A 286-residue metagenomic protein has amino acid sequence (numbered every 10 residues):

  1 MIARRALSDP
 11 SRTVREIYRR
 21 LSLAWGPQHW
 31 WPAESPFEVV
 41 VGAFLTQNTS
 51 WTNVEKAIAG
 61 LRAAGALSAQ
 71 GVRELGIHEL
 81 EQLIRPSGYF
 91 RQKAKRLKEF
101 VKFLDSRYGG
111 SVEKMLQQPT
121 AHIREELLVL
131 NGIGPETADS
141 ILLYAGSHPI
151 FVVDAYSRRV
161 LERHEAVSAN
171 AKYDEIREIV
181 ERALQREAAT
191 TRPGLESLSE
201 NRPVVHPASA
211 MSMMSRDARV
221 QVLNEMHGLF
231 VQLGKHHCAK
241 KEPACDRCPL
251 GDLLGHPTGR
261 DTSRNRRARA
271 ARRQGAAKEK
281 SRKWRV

Functional and structural regions predicted by a protein language model:
I2-R267, K283-W284: Catalytic cores of DNA base-excision repair glycosylases
R267-V286: Acidic, low-complexity intrinsically disordered tails
